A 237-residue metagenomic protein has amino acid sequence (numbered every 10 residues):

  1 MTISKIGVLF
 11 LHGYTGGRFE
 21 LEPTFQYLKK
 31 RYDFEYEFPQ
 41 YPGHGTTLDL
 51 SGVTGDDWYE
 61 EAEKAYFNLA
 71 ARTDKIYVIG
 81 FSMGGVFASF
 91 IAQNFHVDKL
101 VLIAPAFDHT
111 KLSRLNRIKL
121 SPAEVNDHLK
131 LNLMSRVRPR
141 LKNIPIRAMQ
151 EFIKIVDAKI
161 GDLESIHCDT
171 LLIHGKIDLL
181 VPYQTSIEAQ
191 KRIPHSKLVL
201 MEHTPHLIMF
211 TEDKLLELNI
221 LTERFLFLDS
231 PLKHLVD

Functional and structural regions predicted by a protein language model:
M1-T47: Short, surface-exposed "cap/lid" segments of acyl-processing enzymes
T24, C168, P182-K191: Short alpha-helix in the alpha/beta-hydrolase fold that links the catalytic acid
G43-H44, L69, E202-I208: Histidine-bearing beta->alpha loop at or near hydrolase active sites
L48-D49, T204-L216: Catalytic histidine-centered segment of alpha/beta-hydrolase-like enzymes
G80-G84, A88: Gly/Ala-rich beta-loop-alpha elbow adjacent to hydrolase catalytic centers
V97-N126: Flexible "cap/lid" loop of the alpha/beta hydrolase fold
I166, L172-H174, D178: Short beta-strand/loop motif that positions the catalytic acidic residue of the alpha/beta-hydrolase fold
I187-L207: Catalytic histidine neighborhood in serine/cysteine hydrolases with alpha/beta-hydrolase-type architecture
